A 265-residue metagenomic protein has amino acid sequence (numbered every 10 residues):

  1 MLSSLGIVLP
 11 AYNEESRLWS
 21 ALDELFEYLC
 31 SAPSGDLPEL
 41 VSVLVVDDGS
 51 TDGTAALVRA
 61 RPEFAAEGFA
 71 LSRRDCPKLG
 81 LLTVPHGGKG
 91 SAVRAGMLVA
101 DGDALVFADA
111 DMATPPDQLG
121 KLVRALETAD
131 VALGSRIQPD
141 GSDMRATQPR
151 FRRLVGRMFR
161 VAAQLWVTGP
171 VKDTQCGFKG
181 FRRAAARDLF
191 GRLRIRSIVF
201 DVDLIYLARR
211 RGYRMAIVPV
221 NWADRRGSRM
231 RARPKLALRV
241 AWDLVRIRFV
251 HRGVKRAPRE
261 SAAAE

Functional and structural regions predicted by a protein language model:
M1-S4, T168-G169, R192-E265: Hydrophobic helical membrane-anchoring modules
S3-L9, L18, L25, E39-V46: Hydrophobic targeting segments
E14-P33: Short, well-formed alpha-helical segments that are part of the catalytic scaffolds of diverse glycosyltransferases
S16-S20, D52-R61: Acidic helix N-cap motif at the loop->helix transition within catalytic regions of sugar-transfer enzymes
P33-G49, L82: Short beta-strand/loop segment that forms part of the nucleotide-sugar
D47-A56, M112: A conserved acidic beta->alpha catalytic loop
K78, V84-V99, P116-I198, R225-K235 (+1 more regions): Acceptor/aglycone-binding surface of glycosyltransferases and processive sugar-polymer synthases
L105: Short aromatic/hydrophobic "clamp" motif used to bind/position activated sugar donors
